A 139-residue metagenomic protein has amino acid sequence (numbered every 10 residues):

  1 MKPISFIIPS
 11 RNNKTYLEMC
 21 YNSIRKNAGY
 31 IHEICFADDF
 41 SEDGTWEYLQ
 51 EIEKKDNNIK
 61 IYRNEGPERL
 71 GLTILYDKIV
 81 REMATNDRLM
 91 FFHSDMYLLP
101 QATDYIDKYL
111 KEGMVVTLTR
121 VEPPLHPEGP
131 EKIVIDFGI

Functional and structural regions predicted by a protein language model:
M1-S23: N-proximal low-complexity "stem/linker" segments adjacent to membrane-targeting elements
S5-I8, C35-F36, R63, M90: Short hydrophobic beta-strand elements that form part of the catalytic alpha/beta core underpinning NDP-sugar/donor
N22-I31: Short, acidic, metal-binding catalytic loop of nucleotide-sugar glycosyltransferases
H32, N58-K60: Short, conserved active-site loop motifs that form the nucleotide-linked donor/cofactor pocket
D38-E47, G66: A conserved acidic beta->alpha catalytic loop
E65-M83: Glycine-rich, basic loop-to-helix element that forms the pyrophosphate-binding segment of sugar-nucleotide handling
N86-Y97: Short beta-strand-to-loop acidic/aromatic patch adjacent to the donor-nucleotide binding site
L99-I139: Conserved catalytic core of nucleotide-sugar-dependent glycosyltransferases
